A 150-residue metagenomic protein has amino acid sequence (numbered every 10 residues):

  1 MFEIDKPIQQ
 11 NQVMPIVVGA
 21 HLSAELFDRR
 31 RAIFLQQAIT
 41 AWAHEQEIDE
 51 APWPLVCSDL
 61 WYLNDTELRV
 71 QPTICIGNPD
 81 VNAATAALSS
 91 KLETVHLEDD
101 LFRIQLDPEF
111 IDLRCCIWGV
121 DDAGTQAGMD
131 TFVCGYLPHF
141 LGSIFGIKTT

Functional and structural regions predicted by a protein language model:
M1-T150: Solvent-exposed alpha-helical segments and adjacent loops that form catalytic or protein-interaction surfaces
